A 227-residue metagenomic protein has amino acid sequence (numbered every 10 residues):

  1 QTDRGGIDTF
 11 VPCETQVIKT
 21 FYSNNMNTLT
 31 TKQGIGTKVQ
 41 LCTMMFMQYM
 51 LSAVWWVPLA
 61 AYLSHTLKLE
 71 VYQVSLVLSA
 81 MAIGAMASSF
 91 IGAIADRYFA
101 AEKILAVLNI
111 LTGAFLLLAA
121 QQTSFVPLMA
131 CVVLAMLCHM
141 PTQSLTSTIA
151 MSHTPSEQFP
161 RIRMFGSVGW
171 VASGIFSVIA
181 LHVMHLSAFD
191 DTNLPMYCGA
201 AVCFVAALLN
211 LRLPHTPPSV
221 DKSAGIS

Functional and structural regions predicted by a protein language model:
M26-I35, L211-S227: Juxtamembrane intracellular "pre-TM" segments in multi-pass secondary transporters
T31-A82: Helix-loop boundary and gating motifs at the non-cytosolic
F46, F115, F125-T142: Hydrophobic core of transmembrane alpha-helices in multi-pass small-molecule transporters, especially MFS/SLC-type
A87-A100, L181, H185: Helix-to-loop junctions at the C-terminal end of transmembrane segments in multipass secondary transporters
K103-L117: Structural signature of the two symmetry-related core transmembrane helices
V133-F165: Cytoplasmic helix-loop-helix junction between adjacent transmembrane helices in 12-TM secondary transporters
A172-P195: Transmembrane alpha-helix termini and helix-breaking/packing motifs in multi-pass membrane transporters
N193-L211: Symmetry-related core transmembrane helices of the 12-TM Major Facilitator Superfamily/SLC fold
